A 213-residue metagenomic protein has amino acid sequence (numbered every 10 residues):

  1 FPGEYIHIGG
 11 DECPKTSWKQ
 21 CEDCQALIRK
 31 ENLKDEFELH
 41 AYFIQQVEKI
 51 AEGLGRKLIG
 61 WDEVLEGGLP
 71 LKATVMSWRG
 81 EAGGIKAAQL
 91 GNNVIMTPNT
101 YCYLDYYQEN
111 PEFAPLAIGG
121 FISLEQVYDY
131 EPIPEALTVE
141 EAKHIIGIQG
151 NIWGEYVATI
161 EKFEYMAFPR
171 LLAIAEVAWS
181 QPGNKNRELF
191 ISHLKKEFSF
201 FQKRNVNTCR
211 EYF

Functional and structural regions predicted by a protein language model:
F1-A73, W78-G91: Active-site neighborhood of glycoside hydrolase catalytic domains
K57-A73, W78-F213: Flexible, acidic glycine-rich loops studded with aromatic residues
